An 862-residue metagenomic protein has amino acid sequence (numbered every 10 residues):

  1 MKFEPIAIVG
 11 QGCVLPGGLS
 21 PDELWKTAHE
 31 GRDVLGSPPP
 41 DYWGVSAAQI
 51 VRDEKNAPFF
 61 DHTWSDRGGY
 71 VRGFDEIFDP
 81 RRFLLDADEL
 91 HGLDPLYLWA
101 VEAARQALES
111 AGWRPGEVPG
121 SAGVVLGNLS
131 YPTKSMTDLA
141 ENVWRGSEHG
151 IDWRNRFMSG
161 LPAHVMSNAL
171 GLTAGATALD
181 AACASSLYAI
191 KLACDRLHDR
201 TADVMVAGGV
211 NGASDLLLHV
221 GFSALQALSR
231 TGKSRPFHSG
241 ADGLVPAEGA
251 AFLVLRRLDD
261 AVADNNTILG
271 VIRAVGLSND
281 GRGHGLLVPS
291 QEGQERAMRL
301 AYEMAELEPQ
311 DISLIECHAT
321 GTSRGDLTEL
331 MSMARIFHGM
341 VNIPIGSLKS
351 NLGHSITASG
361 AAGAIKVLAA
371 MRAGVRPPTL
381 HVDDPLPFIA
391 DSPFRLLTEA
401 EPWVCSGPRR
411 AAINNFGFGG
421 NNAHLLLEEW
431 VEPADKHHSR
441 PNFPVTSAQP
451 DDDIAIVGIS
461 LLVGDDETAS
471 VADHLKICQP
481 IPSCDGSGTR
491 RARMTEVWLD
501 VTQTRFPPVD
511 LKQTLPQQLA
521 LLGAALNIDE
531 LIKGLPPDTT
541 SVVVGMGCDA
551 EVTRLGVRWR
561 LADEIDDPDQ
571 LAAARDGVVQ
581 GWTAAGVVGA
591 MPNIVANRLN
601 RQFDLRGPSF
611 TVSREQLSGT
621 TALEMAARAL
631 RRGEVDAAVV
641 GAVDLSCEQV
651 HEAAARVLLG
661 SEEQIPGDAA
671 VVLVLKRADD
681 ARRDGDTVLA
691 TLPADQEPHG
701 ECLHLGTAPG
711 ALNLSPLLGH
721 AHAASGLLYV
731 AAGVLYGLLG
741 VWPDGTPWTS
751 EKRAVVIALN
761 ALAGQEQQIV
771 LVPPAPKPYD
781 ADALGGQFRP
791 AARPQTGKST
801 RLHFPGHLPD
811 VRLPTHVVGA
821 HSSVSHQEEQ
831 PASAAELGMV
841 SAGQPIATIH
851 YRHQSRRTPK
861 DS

Functional and structural regions predicted by a protein language model:
M1-G786, R793, V840, D861: Condensing-enzyme catalytic core of the thiolase-fold
G786-F788, R812, A820-S825: Intrinsic, low-complexity polybasic segments
R789, R793, R801, R812 (+2 more regions): Basic polycationic patches enriched in arginine
G806, R812-L813, G819, A835 (+1 more regions): Compositionally biased, low-complexity intrinsically disordered regions
V818-Q827, Q854, T858: Polybasic, low-complexity intrinsically disordered segments
P831: Cationic, low-complexity basic patches in intrinsically disordered or flexible, solvent-exposed regions
A842, I846-S862: Long, low-complexity, intrinsically disordered segments
